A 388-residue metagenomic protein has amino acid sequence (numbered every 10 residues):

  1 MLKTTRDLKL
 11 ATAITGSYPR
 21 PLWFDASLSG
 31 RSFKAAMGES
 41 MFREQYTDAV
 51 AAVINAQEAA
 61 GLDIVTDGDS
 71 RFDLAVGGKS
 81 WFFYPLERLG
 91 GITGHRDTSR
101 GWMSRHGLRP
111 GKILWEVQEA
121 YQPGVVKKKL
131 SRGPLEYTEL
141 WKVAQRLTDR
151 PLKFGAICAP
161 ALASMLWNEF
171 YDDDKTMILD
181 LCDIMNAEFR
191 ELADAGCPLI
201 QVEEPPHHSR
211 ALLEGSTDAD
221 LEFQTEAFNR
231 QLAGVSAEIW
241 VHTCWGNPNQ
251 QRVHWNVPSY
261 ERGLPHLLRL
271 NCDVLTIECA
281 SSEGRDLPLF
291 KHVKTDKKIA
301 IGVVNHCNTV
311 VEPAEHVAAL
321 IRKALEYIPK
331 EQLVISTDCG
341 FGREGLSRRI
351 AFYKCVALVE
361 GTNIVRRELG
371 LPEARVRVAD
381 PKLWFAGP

Functional and structural regions predicted by a protein language model:
M1-P388: Domain-level signal for soluble alpha/beta catalytic cores
